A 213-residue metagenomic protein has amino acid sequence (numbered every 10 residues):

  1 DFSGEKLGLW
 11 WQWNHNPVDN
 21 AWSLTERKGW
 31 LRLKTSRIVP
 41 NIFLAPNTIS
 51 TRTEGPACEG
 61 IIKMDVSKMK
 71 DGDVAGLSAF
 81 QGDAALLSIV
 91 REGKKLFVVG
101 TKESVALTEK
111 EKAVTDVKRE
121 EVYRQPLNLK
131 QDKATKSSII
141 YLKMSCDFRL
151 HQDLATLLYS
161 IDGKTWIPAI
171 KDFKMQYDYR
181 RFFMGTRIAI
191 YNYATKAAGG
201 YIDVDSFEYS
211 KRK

Functional and structural regions predicted by a protein language model:
D1-K213: Extracellular glycan-recognition regions
